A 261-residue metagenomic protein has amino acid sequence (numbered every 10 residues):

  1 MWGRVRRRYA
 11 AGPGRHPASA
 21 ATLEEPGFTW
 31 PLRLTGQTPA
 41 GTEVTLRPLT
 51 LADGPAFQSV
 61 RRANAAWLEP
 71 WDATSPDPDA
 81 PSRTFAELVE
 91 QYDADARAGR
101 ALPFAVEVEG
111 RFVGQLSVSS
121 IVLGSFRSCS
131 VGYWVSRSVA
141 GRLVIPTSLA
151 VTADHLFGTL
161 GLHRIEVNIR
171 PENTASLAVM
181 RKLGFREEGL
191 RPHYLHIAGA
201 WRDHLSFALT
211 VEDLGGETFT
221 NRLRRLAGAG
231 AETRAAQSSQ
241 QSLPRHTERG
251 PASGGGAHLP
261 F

Functional and structural regions predicted by a protein language model:
M1-A56, V60-W67, P103-F261: Acyl-donor (CoA/ACP) binding surface of acyl/acetyltransferases
L49, V60, D77-T84, A98: Generic, well-ordered alpha-helical segments
R61-A65, D72, A96: Short amphipathic alpha-helical segments enriched in hydrophobics
W67, E87, Q91, D95 (+1 more regions): Solvent-exposed, charged/polar functional surfaces in cytosolic regulatory/catalytic domains
E69-E90: Conserved GNAT-fold acetyl-CoA-binding loop/helix
D77, E90-A105: A short helix-loop-beta-strand connector motif used in the catalytic cores of GNAT acetyltransferases and, in some
